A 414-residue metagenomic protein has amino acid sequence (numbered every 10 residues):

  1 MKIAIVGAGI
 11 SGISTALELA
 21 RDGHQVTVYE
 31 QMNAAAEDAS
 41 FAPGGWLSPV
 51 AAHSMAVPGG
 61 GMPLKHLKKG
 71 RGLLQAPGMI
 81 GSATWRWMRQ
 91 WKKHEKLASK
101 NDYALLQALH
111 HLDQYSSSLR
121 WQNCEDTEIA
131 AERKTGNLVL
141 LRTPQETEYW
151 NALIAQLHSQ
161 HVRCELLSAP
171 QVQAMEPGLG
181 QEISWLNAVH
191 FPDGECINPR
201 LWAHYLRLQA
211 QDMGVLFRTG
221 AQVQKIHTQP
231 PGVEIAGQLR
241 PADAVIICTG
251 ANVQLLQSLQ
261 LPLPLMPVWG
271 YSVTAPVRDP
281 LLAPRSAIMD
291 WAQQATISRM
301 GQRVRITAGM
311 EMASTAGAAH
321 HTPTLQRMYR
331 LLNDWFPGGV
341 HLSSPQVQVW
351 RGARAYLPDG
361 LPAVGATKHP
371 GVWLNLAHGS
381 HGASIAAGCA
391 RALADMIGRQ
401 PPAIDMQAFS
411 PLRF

Functional and structural regions predicted by a protein language model:
K2-V28: N-terminal Rossmann-like FAD-binding beta1-loop-alpha1 element of flavoenzymes
S11, A34, N252: Conserved Rossmann-like nucleotide-cofactor binding loop
R21-F41: Glycine-rich FAD pyrophosphate-binding loop
G45-A51, M55-E95, P230, Q238-P370: Active-site substrate-recognition segment that forms the wall of the catalytic cavity or substrate channel
M88-L208: Rossmann-like flavin
C164, W291-A292, P337-F414: C-terminal catalytic lobe of FAD-dependent flavoproteins
Q211-V223: A conserved beta-strand/loop element that lines the FAD pocket in flavoprotein oxidoreductases
